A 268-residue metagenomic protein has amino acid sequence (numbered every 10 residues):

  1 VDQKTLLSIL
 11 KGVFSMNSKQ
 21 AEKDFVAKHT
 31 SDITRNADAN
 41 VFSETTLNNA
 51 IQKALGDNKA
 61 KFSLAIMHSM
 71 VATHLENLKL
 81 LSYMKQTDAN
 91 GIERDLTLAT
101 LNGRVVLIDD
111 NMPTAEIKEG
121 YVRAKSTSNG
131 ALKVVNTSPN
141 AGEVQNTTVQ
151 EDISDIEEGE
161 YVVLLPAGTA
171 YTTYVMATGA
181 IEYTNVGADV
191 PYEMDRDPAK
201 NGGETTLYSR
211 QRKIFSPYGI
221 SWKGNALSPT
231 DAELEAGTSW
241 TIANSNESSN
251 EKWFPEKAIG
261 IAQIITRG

Functional and structural regions predicted by a protein language model:
V1-H29, L55-I66, M70-V71, A199-P217: Long, contiguous amphipathic alpha-helices that act as assembly "spine/axial" helices in icosahedral shell and virion
V1-K53, K252-P255, I264-G268: Alpha-helical scaffold segments that mediate packing/assembly in large oligomeric complexes
T34-T45, E76-G268: Sequence/fold signature of self-assembling virion shell proteins
A37-T73, S82-M84: Amphipathic heptad-repeat coiled-coil/leucine-zipper-like oligomerization helices
